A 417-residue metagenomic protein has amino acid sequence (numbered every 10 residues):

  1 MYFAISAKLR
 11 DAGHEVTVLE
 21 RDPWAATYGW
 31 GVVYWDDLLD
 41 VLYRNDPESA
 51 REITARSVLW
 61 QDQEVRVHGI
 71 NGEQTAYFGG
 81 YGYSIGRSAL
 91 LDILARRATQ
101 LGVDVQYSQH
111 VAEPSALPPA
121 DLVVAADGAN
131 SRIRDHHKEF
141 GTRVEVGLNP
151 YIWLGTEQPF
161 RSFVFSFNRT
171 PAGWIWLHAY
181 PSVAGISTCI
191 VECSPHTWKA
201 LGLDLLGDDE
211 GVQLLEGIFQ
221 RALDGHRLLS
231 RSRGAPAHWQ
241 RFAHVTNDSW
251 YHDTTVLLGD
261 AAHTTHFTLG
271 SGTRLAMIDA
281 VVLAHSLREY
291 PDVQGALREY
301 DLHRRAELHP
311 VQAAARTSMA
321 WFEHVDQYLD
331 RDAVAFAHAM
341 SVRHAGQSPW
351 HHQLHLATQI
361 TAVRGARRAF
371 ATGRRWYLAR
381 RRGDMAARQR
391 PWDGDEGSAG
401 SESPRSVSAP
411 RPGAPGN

Functional and structural regions predicted by a protein language model:
M1, W24, N130: Conserved Rossmann-like nucleotide-cofactor binding loop
M1-D11, V124-A125, P236-W321: Conserved mid-domain beta->alpha element of the FAD-binding
K8-G29: Glycine-rich FAD pyrophosphate-binding loop
R10, D36-W153, T361-R388, W392-G394 (+1 more regions): Conserved N-terminal helical subregion
P23-V41: Conserved N-terminal glycine-rich FAD pyrophosphate-binding loop of Rossmann-like flavoproteins
E52-R56, F219-A235, D292-E299, L308-Q312: Acidic/histidine metal-binding catalytic segments
R96, P119-F242, T246: Conserved FAD-binding catalytic core of PHBH/FMO-like flavoproteins
H285-N417: C-terminal helical "tail/cap" subdomain of flavin- and related membrane-associated enzymes
